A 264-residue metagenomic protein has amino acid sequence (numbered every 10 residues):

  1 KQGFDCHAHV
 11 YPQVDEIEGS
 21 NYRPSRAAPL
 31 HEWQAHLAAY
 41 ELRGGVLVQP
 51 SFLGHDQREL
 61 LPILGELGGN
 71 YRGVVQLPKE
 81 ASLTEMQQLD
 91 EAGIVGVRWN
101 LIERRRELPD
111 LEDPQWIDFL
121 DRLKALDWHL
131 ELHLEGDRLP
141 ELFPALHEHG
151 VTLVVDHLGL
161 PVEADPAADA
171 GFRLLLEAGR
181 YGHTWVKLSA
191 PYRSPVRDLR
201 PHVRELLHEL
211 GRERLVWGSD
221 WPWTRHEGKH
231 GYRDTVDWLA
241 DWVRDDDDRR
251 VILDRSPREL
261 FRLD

Functional and structural regions predicted by a protein language model:
K1-H55: An N-terminally biased module of ancient metal coordination in phosphate/nucleic-acid-related enzymes
K1-Q2, R26-G44, E205, L210-R214 (+1 more regions): Mid-to-C-terminal alpha-helical segments outside catalytic/metal-binding sites
A8, L158, S219-W221: Active-site metal-binding loops of divalent metal-dependent hydrolases
Q13-G19, R104-L108, V162-A164, R225-H226: A short acidic, helix-capping loop that chelates divalent metal ions and anchors anionic groups
A27-A35, E80-L89, Q115, A170-G171 (+1 more regions): Short, acidic/polar
G54-D137, R180, W185-R193: Active-site gating/metal-coordination segments in enzymes
Q57-R72, G150-V155, V203-L210, V236-A240: Short, electropositive alpha-helical surface patch
L111-W217: Catalytic pocket-lining loop regions of alpha/beta-barrel enzymes, especially the amidohydrolase/enolase/GH5 lineages
